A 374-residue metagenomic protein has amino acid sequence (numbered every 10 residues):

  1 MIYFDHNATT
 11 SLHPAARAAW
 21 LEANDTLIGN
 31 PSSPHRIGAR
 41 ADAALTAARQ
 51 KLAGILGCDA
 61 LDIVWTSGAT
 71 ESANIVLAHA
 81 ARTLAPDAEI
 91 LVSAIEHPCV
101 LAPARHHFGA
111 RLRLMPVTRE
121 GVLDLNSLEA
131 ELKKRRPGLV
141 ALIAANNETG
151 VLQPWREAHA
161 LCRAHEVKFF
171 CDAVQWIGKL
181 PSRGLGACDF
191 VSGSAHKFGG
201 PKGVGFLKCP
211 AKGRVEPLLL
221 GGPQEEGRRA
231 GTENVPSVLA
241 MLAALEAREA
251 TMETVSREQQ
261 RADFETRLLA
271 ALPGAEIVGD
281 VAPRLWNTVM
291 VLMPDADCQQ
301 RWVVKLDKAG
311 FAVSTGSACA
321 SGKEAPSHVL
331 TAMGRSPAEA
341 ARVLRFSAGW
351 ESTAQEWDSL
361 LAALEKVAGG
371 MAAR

Functional and structural regions predicted by a protein language model:
M1-R374: Pyridoxal 5′-phosphate
